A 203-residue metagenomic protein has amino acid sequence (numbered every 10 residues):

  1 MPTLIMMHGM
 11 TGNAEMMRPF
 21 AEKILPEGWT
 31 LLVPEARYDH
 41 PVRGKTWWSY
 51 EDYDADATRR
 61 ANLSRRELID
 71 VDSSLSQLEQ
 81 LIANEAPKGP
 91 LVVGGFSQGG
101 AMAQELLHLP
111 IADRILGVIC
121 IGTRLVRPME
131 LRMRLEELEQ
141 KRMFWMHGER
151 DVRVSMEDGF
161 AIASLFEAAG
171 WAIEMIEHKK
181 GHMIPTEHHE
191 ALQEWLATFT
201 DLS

Functional and structural regions predicted by a protein language model:
M1-K88: Serine-hydrolase catalytic machinery in alpha/beta-hydrolase-like enzymes
H8-M10, L91, G95-F96, G148: Conserved alpha/beta-hydrolase "nucleophile elbow" surrounding the catalytic nucleophile
P19, E105-L109: Active-site signature of alpha/beta-hydrolase-fold catalytic machinery across serine- and Asp/Cys-nucleophile hydrolases
G95-G99, A103: Gly/Ala-rich beta-loop-alpha elbow adjacent to hydrolase catalytic centers
D113-L125: A conserved short beta-strand
W145-H147, D151: Short beta-strand/loop motif that positions the catalytic acidic residue of the alpha/beta-hydrolase fold
E157-S203: C-terminal catalytic histidine-bearing segment of alpha/beta-hydrolase fold enzymes
